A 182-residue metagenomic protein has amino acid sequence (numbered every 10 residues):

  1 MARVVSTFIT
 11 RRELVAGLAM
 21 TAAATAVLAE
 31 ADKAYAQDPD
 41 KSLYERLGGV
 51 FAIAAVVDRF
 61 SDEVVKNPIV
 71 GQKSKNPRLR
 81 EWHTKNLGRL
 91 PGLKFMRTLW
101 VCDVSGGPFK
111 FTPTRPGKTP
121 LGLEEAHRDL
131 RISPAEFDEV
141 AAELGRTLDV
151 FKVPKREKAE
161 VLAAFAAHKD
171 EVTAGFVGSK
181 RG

Functional and structural regions predicted by a protein language model:
M1-I9, M20-V27: N-terminal secretory signal peptides
V15-A23, A34-G182: Core of compact, soluble alpha-helical bundle domains
